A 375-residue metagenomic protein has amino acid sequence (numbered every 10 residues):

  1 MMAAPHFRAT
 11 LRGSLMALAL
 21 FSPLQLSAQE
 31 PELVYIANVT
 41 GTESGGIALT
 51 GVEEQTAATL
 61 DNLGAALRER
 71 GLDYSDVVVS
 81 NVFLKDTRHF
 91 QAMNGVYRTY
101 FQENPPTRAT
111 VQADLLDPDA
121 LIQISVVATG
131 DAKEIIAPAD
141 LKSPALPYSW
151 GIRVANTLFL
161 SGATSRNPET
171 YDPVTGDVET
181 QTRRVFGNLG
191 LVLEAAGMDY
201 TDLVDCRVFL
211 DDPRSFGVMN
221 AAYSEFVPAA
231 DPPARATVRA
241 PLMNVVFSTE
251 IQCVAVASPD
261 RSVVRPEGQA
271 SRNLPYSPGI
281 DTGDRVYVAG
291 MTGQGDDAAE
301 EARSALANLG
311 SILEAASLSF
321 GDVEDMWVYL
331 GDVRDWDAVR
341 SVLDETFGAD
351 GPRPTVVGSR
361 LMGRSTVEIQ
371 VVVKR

Functional and structural regions predicted by a protein language model:
M1-A9: N-terminal secretory signal peptides that target proteins for export/translocation
G13, A17-G187, L191-D205, F209-E324 (+1 more regions): N-terminal presequence-like segments and the immediate start of the first folded domain
